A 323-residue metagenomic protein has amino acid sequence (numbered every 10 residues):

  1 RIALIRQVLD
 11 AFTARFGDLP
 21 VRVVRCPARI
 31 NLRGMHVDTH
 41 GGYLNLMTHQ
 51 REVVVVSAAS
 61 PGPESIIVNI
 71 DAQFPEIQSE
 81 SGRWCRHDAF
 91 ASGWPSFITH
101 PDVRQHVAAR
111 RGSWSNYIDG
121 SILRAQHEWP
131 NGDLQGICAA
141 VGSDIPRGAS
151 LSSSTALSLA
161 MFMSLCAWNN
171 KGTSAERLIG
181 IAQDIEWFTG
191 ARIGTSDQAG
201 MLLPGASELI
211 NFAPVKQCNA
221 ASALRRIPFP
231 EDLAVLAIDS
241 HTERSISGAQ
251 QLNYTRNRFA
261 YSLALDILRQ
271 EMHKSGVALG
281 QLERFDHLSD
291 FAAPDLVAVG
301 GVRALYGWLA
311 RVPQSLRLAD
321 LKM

Functional and structural regions predicted by a protein language model:
R1-R29, R33, V54, A58-S113 (+1 more regions): C-terminal nucleotide
R29-I30, G34-G41, G142-A160: Glycine/serine-rich anion-binding loops at beta->alpha junctions that coordinate negatively charged ligand groups
G34-L44, G190-S196: Glycine-rich phosphate/pyrophosphate-binding beta-alpha loops
G41-T48, Y254-R258: Short Gly/aromatic-enriched secondary-structure transition segments
Y43-P61, P204: Structural signature of FAD isoalloxazine-binding scaffolds in flavoprotein oxidoreductases
V68, Q135-S143, T173-I185: Beta-strand segments within the central parallel beta-sheet cores of soluble alpha/beta enzyme folds
D102-P146: Helix-rich "cap/lid" substructures immediately adjacent to catalytic or cofactor-binding pockets
A149-H241: Fold-level recognition of mixed alpha/beta catalytic cores in primary-metabolism enzymes, strongest
